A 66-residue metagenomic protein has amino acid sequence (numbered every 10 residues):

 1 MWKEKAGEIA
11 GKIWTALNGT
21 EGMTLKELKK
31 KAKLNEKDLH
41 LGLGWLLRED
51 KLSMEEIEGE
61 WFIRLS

Functional and structural regions predicted by a protein language model:
W2-A10, E56-S66: Short, cationic-aromatic polyanion-contact patches
K5-K31: Short amphipathic alpha-helical interface segments
N18, G44, R48: Residue-level detection of the helix-turn-helix DNA-binding "recognition helix"
L25, K37, M54-E55: A local structural micro-motif
L28, H40, I57-E58: Short loop/turn and capping residues at structural boundaries
L34-W45: Short amphipathic alpha-helical interaction segments
L47-I57: A short, conserved structural fragment
